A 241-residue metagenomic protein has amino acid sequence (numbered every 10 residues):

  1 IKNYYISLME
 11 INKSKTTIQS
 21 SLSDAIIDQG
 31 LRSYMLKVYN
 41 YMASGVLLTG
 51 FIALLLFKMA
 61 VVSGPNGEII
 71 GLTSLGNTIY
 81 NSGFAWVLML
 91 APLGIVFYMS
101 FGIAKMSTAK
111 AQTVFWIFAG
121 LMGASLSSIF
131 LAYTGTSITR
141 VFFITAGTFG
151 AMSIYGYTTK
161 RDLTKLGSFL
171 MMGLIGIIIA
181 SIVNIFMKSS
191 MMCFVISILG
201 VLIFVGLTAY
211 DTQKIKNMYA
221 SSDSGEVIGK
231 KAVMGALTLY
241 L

Functional and structural regions predicted by a protein language model:
K2-L241: A hydrophobic alpha-helical transmembrane-helix feature that marks the membrane cores and membrane-interface segments
